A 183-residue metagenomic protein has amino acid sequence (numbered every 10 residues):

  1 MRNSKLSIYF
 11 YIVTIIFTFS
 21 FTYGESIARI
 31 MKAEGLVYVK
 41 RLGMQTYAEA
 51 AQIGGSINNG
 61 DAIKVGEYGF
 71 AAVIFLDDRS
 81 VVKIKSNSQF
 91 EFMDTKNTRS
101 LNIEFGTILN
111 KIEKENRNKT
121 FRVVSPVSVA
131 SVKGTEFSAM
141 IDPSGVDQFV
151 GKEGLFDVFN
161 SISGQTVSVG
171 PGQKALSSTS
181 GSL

Functional and structural regions predicted by a protein language model:
M1-R2, L183: Accessible peptide chain termini
R2-F10: Bacterial N-terminal signal peptides that target proteins for export
Y9-T18: Bacterial N-terminal signal peptides
G24-Y68, A72-K174, S178-S182: Flexible, surface-exposed loop/linker segments and immediately adjacent secondary-structure boundaries
